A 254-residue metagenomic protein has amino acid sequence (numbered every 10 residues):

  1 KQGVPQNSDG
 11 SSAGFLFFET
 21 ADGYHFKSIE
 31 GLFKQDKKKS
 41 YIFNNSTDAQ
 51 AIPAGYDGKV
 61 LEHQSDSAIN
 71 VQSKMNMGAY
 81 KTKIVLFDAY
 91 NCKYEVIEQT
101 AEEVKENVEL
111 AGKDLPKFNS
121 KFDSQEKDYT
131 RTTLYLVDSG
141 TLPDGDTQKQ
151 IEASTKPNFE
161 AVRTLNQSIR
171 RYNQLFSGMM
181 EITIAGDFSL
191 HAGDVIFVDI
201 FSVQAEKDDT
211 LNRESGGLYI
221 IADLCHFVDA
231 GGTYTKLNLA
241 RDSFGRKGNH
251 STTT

Functional and structural regions predicted by a protein language model:
K1-G78: Short beta-strand-centered interaction patches in the first periplasmic/extracellular domains of large envelope
N44-T254: An acidic/polar, Gly/Ser/Thr-rich interaction patch typically located in mid-to-C-terminal regions of proteins
